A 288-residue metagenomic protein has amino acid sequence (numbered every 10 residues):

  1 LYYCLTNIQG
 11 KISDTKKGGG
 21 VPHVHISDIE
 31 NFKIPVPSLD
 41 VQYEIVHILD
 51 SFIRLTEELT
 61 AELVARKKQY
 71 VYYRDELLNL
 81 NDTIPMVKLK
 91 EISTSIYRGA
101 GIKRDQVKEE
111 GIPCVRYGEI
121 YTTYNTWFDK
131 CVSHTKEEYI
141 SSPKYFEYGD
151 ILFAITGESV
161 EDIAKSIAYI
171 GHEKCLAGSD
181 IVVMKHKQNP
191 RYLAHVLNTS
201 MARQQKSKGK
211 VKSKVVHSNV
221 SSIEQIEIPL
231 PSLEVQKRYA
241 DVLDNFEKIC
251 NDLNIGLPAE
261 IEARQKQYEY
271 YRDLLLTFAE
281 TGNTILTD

Functional and structural regions predicted by a protein language model:
L1-T6, R116, S142-S200: A short beta-sheet element
T6-K16, S38, D162, R191-V196 (+5 more regions): Long compositionally biased, domain-poor regions of proteins
G18, G101, Y139-I140, I170 (+2 more regions): Short, solvent-exposed loop/turn positions at domain surfaces that link secondary-structure elements or cap domain
G20-P37, K174-D180, V211-S232: A short glycine-rich beta-alpha junction/loop motif
D28-K67, V71, E227-Q265, E269: Amphipathic alpha-helical segments
N79-G99, G256, E260-K266, Y271: Non-catalytic DNA-recognition/assembly elements of restriction-modification systems
I92-K103, E119-Y148: Sequence-specific dsDNA recognition surfaces
